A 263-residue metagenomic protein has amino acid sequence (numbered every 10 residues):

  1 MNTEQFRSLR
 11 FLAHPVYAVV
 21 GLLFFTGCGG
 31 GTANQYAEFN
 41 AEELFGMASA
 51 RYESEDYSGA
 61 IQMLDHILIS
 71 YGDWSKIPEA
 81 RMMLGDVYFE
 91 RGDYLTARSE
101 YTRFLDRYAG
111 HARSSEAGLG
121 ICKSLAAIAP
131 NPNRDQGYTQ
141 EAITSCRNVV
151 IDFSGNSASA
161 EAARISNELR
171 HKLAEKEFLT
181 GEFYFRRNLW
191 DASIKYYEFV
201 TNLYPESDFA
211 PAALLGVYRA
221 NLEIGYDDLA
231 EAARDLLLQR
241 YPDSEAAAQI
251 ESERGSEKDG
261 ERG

Functional and structural regions predicted by a protein language model:
M1-G21, R262: Short, low-complexity, charge-dense intrinsically disordered segments
N2, G27-G263: Acidic, polar-rich low-complexity tracts and alpha-helical solenoid repeat scaffolds
L23-F25: Disulfide-bonded cysteine motifs in exported proteins
